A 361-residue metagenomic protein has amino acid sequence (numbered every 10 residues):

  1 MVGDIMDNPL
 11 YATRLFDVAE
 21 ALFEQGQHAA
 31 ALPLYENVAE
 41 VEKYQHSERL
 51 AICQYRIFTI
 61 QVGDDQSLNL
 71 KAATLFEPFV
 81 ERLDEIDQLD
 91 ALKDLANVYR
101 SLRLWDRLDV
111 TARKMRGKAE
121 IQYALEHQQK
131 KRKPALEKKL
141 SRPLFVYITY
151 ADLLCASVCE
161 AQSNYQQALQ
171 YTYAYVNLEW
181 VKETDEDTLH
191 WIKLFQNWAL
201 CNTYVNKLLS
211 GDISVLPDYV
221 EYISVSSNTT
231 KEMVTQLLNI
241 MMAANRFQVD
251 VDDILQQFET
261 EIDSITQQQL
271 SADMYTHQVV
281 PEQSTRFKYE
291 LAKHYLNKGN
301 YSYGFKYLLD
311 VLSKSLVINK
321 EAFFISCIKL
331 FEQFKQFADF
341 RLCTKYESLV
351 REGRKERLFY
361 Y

Functional and structural regions predicted by a protein language model:
M1, F23-Y35, Q61-L75, W105-K133 (+4 more regions): Helix-turn-helix repeat elements of alpha-solenoid scaffolds
M1-A73, L104, L312-K314, C327-Y361: Flexible inter-repeat linkers and adjacent short helices within tandem amphipathic alpha-helical repeat scaffolds
I5, P9, V41-Q45, F79-L83 (+8 more regions): Alpha-helical junction/boundary sensor with strong preference for TPR arrays
L10, R49, D87, L140-Y147 (+4 more regions): Structural signature of alpha-solenoid helical repeat junctions
T13, D17, R49-R56, D94 (+6 more regions): "A position-specific structural signal for the A-helix of alpha-solenoid helical repeats
L22, Q61, L95, Y99 (+6 more regions): Residue at a conserved register position within TPR or TPR-like alpha-solenoid repeats
I148-Q278, E282-R286, L291: Alpha-helical scaffold segments of alpha-solenoid architecture
Q257-I265, V280-Y361: C-terminal non-catalytic interaction modules
